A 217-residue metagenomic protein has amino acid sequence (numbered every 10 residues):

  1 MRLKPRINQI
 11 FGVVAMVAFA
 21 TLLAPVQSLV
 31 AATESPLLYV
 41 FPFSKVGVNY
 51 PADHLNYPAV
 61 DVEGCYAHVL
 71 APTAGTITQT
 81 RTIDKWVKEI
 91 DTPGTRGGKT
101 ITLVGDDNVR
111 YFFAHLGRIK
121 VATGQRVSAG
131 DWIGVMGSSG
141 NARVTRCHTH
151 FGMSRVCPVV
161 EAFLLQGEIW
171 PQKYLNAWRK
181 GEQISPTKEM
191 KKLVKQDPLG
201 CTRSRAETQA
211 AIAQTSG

Functional and structural regions predicted by a protein language model:
R2-T100, A129, S138, Q172-K173 (+1 more regions): Surface-exposed, glycine-biased beta-strand/turn segments
H54-Y57, D61, G105, H115 (+1 more regions): Histidine-centered active-site/metal-ligand motif
E63, L70, V104-D131: Short histidine-centered loop motifs in beta-beta connectors
Q79, G105, M153-R155: Residue-level signal for short segments within beta-strands and strand-turn junctions of well-structured beta-sheet
T92-G98, C147-V159: Short, compositionally biased
K120-V121, W132, S138-C147: Short glycine/proline-centered loop/turn elements that form peptide/ligand docking sites
G152-E182: Short peripheral tails and domain-boundary helices/loops at the edges of structured domains
